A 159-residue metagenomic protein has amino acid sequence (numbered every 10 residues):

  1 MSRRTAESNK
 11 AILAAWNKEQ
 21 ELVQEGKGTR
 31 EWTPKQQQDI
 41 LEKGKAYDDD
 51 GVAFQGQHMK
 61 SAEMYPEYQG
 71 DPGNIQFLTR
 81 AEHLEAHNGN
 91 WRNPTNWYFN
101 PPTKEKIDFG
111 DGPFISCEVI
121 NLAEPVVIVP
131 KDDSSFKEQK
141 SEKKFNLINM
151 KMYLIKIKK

Functional and structural regions predicted by a protein language model:
M1-Q55, K60-K158: Nuclease and nuclease-like effector domains acting on nucleic acids or nucleotide cofactors
